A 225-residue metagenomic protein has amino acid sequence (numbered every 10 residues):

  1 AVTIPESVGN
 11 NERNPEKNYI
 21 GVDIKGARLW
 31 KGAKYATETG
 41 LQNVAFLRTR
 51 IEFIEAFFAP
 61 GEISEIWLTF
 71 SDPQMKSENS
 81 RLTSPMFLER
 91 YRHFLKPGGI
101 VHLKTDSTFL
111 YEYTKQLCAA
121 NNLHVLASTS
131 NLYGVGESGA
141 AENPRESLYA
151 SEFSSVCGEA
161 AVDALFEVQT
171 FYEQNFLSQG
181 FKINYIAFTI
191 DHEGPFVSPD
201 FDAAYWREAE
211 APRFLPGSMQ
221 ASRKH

Functional and structural regions predicted by a protein language model:
T3-E16: Conserved SAM-binding loop of SAM-dependent methyltransferases across substrates and taxa, primarily the Class I
N18-D23: Conserved SAM-binding motif I beta-strand of class I
A27-K31, Y111: Short alpha-helix immediately C-terminal to the canonical SAM-binding loop
K31-E65: S-adenosyl-L-methionine
F57, I63-L82: A short SAM/SAH-binding and catalytic strip from SAM-dependent methyltransferases
R81-I100: A short glycine-rich, Lys/Arg-flanked "PGG" loop and its adjoining helix->strand segment in the class I
F87-R92, E112-V135: Conserved Class I S-adenosyl-L-methionine
T129-H225: SAM/dcSAM-binding transferase cores
